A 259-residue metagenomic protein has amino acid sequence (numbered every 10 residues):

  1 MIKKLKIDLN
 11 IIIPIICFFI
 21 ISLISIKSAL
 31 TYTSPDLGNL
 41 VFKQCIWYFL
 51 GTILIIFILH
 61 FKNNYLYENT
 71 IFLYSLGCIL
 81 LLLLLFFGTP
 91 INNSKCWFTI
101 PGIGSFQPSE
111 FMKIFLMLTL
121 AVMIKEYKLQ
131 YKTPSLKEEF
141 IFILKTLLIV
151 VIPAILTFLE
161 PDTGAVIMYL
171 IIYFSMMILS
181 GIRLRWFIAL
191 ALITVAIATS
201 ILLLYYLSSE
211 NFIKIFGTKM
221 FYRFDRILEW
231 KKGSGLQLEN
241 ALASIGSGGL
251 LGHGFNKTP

Functional and structural regions predicted by a protein language model:
I2-I11, I24-E160: Membrane-helix boundary/helix-loop-helix interface segments in multi-pass membrane proteins
P14-I21: N-terminal signal-anchor transmembrane alpha helix
I20, F49, T119, E160 (+2 more regions): Short glycine/serine/threonine-biased micro-segments
L40, L66, F111, A165-V166 (+2 more regions): Alpha-helical transmembrane segments and their helix-entry boundary regions
I71-F72, L76-C78, I143-L156, T163-I213 (+1 more regions): Hydrophobic alpha-helical segments of polytopic membrane proteins
I91, W97-T99, A191-P259: Hydrophobic, glycine- and aromatic-enriched re-entrant/interface helices and adjoining loop segments
I124, K128, F158-L159, I178-L179 (+2 more regions): Hydrophobic residues in alpha-helical segments
V150-V166, S244-K257: Membrane-helix interface and discontinuous TM-entry motifs in multi-pass inner-membrane proteins
